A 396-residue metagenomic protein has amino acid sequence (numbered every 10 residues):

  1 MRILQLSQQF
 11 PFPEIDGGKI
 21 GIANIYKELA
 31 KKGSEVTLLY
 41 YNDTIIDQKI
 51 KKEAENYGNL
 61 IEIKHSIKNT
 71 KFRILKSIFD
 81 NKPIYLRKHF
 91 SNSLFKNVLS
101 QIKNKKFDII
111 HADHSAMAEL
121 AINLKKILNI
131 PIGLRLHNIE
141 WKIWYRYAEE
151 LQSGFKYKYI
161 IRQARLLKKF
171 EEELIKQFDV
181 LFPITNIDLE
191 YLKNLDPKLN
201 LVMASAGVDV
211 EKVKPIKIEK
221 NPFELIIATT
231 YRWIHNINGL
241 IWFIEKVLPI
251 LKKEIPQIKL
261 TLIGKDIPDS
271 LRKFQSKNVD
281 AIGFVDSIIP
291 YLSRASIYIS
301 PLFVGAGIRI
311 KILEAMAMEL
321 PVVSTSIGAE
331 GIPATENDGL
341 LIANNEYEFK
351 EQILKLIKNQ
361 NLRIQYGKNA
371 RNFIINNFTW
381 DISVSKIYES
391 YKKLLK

Functional and structural regions predicted by a protein language model:
M1-I61, I250: N-terminal subdomain of nucleotide-sugar transferases
Q8, K71-R87, I132-K169: Acceptor-binding helix/loop patch of EC 2.4 sugar-transfer enzymes, predominantly nucleotide-sugar-dependent
D179, N278, S293-G307, M318-P321: Acidic donor-binding loop of glycosyltransferase active sites
I187, L195, A206-G207: Carbohydrate-associated surface elements
M203-R294: Conserved catalytic-core segment of nucleotide-activated headgroup transferases in glycan assembly
K311-E314, P321-T325: Short hydrophobic beta-strand element within catalytic cores of glycosyltransferases and related nucleotide-activated
L340-Y347, K355-N361: Conserved acidic donor-binding segment of nucleotide-sugar-dependent glycosyltransferases
K355, L362-N377, S383-E389, K393: A short, well-ordered alpha-helix in the C-terminal region of glycosyltransferases
